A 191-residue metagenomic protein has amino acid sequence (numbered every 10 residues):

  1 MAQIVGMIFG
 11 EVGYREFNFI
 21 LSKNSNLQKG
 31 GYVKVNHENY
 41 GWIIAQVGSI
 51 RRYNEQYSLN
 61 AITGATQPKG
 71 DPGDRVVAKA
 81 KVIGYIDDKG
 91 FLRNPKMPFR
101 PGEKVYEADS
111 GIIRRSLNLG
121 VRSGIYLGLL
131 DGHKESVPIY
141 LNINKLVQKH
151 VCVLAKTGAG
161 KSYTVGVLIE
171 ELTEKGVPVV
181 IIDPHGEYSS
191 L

Functional and structural regions predicted by a protein language model:
M1-R114: Long, basic/Gly/Ser/Thr-rich N-terminal segments that mediate initial subcellular attachment or targeting
I8-G10, N18, E38, D71 (+7 more regions): Residue-level signal for the start and early helices of compact helical domains
K69-P72, V82-G84, R115-L119, G176-P178 (+1 more regions): Low-complexity, flexible helical/coil segments
D88-L146, V151: P-loop NTP-binding catalytic core
G124-L191: Glycine-rich phosphate-binding loop of nucleotide-binding enzymes
